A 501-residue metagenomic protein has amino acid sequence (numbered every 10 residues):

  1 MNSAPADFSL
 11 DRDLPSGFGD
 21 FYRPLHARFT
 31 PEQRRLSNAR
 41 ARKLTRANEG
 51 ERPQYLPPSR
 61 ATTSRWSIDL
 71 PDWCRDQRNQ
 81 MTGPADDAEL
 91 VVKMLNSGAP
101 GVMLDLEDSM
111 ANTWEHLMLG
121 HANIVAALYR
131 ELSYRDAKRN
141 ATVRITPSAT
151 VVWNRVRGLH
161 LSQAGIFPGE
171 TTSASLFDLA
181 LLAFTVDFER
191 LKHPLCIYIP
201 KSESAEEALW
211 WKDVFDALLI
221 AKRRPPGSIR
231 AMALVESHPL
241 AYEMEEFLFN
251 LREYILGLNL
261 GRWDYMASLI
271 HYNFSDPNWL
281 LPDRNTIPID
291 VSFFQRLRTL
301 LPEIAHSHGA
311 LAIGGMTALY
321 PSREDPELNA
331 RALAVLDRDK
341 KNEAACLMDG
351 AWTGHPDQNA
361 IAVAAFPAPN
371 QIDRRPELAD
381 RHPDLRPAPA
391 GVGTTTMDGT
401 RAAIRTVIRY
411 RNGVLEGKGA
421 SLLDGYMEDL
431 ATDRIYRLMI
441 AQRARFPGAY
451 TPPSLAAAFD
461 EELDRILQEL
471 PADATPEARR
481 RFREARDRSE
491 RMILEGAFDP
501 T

Functional and structural regions predicted by a protein language model:
N2-R28, E51-S64, P71-R75, M81-D86 (+4 more regions): Conserved alpha/beta-domain cores
P31, R35-R46: Subunit-assembly interface segments of extracellular/virion macromolecular structures
G98: Conserved functional loop/turn residues at catalytic and ligand-binding sites
W114, M118-E131: Active-site-surrounding "flap" and adjacent substrate/cofactor-binding loops of secreted or lumenal enzymes, prototyped
